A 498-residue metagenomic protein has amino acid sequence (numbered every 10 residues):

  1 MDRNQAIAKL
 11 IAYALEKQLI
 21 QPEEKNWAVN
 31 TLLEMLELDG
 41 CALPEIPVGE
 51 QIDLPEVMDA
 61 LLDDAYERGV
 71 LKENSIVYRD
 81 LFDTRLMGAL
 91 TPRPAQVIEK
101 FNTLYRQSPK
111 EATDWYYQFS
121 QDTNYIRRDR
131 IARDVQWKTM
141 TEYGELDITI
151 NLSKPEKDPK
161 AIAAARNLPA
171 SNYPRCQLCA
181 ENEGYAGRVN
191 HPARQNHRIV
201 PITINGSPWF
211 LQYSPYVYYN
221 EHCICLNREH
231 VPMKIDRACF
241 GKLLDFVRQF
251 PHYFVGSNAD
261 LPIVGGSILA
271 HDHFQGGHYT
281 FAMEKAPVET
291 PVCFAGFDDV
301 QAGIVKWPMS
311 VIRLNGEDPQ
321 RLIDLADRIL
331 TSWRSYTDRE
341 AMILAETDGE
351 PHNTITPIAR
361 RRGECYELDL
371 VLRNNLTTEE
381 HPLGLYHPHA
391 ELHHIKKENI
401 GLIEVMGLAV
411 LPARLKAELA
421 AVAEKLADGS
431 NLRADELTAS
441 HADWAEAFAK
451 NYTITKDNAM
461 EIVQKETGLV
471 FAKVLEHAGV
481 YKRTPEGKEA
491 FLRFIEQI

Functional and structural regions predicted by a protein language model:
M1-C225, E229-P232, K306-P308, L322-A326 (+2 more regions): Active-site microenvironments that recognize anionic phosphate/pyrophosphate groups
N196-V200, H230-V255: Helical scaffold of the NTase/Pol beta-like nucleotidyltransferase catalytic core
A238, V247-S267, G276-L330, R334-T337: Catalytic or ion-translocation cores adjacent to nucleophile or general acid/base/metal-coordination motifs in diverse
P262-A270, D348-T354: Beta-rich nucleic-acid/ligand-interaction surfaces
